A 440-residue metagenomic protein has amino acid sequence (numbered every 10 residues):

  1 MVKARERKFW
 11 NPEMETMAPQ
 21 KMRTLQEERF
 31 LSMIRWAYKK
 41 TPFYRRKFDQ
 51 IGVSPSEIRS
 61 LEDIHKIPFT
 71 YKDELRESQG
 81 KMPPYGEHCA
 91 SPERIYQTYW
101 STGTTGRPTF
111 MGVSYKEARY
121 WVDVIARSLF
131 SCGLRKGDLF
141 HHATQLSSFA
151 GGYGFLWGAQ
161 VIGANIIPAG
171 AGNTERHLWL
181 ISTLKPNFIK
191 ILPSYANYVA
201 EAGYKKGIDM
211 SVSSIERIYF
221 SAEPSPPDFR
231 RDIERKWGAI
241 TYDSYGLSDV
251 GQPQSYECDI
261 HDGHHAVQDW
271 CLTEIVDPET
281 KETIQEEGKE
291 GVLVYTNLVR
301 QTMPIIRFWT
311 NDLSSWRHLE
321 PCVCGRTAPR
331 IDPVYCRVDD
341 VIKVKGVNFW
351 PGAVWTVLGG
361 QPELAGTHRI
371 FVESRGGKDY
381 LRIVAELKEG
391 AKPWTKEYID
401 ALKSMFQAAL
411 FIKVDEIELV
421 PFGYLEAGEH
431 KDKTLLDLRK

Functional and structural regions predicted by a protein language model:
M1-W100, G106-D123, F130-S131, G377-R382 (+3 more regions): Nucleotide 5′-phosphate-binding alpha/beta core
A37, S101-T104, F140, I189 (+3 more regions): Conserved S/T- and glycine-rich ATP-binding loop of Class I adenylate-forming
Y115-S128, L139-Y198: AMP-binding/adenylate-forming
L134-D138: Short helix-loop-beta connector
L139, K206-S225: Conserved helix-loop-beta element of the AMP-binding
I189, V294, V299-L410, H430: AMP-binding/adenylate-forming catalytic core of the ANL superfamily
Y195-S214, R231-R235: Adenylate-forming
E216, S225-P321: Conserved AMP-binding/adenylate-forming
